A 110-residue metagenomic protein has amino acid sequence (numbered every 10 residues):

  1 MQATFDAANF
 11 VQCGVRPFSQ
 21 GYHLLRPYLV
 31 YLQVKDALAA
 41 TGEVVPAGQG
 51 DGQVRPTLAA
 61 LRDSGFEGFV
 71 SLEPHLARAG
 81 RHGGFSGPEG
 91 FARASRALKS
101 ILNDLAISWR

Functional and structural regions predicted by a protein language model:
M1-F5, V11-R110: Histidine-acidic metal/acid-base catalytic patches
